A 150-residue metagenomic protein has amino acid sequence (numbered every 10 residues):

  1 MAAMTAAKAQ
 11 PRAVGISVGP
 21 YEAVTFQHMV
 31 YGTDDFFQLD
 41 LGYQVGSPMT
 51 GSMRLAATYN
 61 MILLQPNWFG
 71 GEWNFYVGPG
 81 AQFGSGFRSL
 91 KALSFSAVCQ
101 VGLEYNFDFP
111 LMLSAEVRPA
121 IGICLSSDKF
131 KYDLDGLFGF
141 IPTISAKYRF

Functional and structural regions predicted by a protein language model:
M1-A3: Bacterial N-terminal signal peptides
A6-T50, R54, R149: Short glycine/proline- and aromatic-enriched beta-strand/turn motifs that initiate or cap beta-hairpins
A7-P11, Y31-D34, L64-N74, K91 (+1 more regions): Short loop/turn motifs that connect adjacent beta-strands in outer-membrane beta-barrel proteins
I16, V24-V30, A57-M61, P79-F83 (+3 more regions): Residues on the lipid-exposed face of transmembrane beta-strands in outer-membrane beta-barrel proteins
P20-E22, M49-L55, W73, K91-A97 (+1 more regions): Residues that define the transmembrane beta-barrel architecture of outer-membrane proteins
A23, G42-P48, L64-P66, Q82-R88 (+1 more regions): Sequence/structural signature of outer-membrane beta-barrel proteins
G51-L93: Mid-chain, structured segments of secreted extracytoplasmic proteins
D108-F150: Predominantly the C-terminal beta-signal and adjacent terminal strand-loop region of outer-membrane beta-barrel
